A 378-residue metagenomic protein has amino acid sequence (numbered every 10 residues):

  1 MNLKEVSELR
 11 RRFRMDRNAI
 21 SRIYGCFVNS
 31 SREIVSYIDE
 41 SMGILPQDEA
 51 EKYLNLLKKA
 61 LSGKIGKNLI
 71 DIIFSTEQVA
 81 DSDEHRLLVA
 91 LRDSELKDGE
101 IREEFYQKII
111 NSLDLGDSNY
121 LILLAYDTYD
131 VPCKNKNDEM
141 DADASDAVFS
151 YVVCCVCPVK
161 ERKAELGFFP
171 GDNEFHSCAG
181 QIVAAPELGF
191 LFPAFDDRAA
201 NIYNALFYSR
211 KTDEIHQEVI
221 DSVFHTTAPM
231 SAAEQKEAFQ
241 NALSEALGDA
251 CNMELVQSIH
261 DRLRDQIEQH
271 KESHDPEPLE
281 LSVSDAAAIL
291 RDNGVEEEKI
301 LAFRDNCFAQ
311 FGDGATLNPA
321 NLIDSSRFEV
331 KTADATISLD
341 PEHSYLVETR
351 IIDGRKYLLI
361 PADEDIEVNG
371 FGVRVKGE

Functional and structural regions predicted by a protein language model:
R11-R17, S21-D324: Long, hydrophobic alpha/beta structural blocks
E277, A286-E378: C-terminal, beta-strand-rich globular interaction domains
